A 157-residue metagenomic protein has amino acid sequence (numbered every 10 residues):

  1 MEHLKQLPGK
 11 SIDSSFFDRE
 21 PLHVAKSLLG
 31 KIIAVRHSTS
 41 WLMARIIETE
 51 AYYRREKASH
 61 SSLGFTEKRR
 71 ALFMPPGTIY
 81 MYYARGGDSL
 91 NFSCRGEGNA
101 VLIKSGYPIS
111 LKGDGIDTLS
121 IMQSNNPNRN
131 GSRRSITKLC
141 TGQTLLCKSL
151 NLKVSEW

Functional and structural regions predicted by a protein language model:
E2-W157: Conserved, well-structured core segments that form or line functional sites
